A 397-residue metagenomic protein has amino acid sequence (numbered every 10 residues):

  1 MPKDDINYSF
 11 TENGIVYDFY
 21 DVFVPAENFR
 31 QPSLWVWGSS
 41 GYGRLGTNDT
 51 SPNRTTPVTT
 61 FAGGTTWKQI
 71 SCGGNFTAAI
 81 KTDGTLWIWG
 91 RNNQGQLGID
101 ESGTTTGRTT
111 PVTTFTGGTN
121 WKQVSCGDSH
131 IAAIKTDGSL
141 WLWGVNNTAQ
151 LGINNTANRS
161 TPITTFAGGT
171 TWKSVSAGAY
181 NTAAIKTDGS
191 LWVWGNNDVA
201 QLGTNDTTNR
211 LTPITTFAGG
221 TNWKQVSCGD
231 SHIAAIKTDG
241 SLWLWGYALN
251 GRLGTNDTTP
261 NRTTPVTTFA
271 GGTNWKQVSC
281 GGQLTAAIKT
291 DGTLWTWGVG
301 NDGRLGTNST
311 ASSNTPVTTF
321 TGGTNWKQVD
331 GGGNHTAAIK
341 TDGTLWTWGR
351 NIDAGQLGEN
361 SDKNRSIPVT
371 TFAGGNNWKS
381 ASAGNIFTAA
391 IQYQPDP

Functional and structural regions predicted by a protein language model:
M1-W35, Q392-P397: Enriched but not universal
P32, N75, G84, D128-S129 (+10 more regions): Short coil/turn segments that connect the beta-strands within blades of beta-propeller domains
W35-T55, G90-T109, G144-S160, G195-T212 (+3 more regions): Short glycine/serine- and acidic-residue-enriched loop/turn motifs that recur at repeat junctions
V36, F76-A79, I88, H130-A133 (+10 more regions): Conserved core positions of repeat-based scaffolds
S39-Y42, G63, G84-T85, R91-Q94 (+17 more regions): Acidic glycine-/aspartate-rich tracts in secreted/extracellular proteins
T66-Q69, T82-T85, N120-Q123, T136-S139 (+9 more regions): Tandem repeat domain/solenoid detector
Q69-C72, F76, Q96, G107 (+15 more regions): Intrinsically disordered, low-complexity repeat/linker tracts enriched for polar/charged residues
K379-P397: Blade-level signature of beta-propeller repeat domains, shared across WD40, Kelch, NHL, RCC1 and BNR/Asp-box propellers
